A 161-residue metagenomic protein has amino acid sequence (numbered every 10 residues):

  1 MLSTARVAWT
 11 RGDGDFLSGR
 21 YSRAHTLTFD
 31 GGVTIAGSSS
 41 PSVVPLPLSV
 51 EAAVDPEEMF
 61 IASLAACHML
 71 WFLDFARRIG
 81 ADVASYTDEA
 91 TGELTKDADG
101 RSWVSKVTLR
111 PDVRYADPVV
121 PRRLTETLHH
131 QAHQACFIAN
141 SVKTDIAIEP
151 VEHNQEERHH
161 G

Functional and structural regions predicted by a protein language model:
M1-A62, L70-G161: Extended beta-strand/beta-hairpin segments
